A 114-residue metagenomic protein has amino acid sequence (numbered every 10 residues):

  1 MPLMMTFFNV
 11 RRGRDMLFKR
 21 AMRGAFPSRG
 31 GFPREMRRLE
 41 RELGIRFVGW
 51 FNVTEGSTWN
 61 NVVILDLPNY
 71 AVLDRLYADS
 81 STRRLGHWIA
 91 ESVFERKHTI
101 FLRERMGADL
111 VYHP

Functional and structural regions predicted by a protein language model:
M1-R83, S92-P114: Short S/T/G/P-rich N-terminal loop/turn motif that feeds into the first structured element of a domain
